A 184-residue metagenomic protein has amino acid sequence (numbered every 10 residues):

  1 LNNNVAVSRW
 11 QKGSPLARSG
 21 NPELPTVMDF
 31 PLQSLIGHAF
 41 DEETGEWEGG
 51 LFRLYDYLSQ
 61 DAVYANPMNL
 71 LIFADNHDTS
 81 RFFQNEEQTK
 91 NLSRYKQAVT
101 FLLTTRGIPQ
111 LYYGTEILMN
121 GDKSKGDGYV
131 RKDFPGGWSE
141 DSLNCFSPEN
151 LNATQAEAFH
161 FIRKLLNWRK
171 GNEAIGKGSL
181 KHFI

Functional and structural regions predicted by a protein language model:
L1, I72, L111-Y113: Hydrophobic faces of well-ordered beta-strands that scaffold small-molecule active sites in alpha/beta enzyme cores
L1-Y64, N91-L92, F101, L118-W168 (+1 more regions): Active-site-proximal helices and loops of the catalytic beta/alpha 8
N66-L70, R106-Q110: Loop/turn elements at helix/coil->beta-strand transitions in domains of secreted/extracellular proteins
P67-K90: Active-site clefts of carbohydrate-active enzymes
L71, V99-T100: Active-site phosphate/pyrophosphate- and oxyanion-stabilizing loops and adjacent acidic/basic residues in soluble
Y95-Q97: Conserved interdomain hinge at the start of the Helicase C-terminal
T104-T105, E116: Conserved beta-strand->loop/alpha-helix structural units within folded catalytic cores of enzymes with alpha/beta
I175-I184: Surface beta-strand/loop "capping" patches
